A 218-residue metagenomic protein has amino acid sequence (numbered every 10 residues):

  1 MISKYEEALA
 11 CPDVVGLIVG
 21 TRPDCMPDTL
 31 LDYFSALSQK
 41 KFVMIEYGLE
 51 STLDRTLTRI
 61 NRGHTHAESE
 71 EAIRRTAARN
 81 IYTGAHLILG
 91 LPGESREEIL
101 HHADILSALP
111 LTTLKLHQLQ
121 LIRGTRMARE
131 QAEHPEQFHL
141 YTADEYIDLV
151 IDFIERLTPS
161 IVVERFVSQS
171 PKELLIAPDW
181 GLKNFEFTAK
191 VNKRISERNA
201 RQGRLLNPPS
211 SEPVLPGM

Functional and structural regions predicted by a protein language model:
M1-S3, D24, T29, E94-E97: Conserved glycine-rich "GG(E/T)P / GGGxP" loop and the immediately following alpha-helix in the radical SAM core
Y5-E6, C11-G16, T21, A103-T142: N-terminal/domain-start segments enriched in small and hydrophobic, helix-friendly residues, covering either
Y5-P12, D32-F42, R74-A78: Acidic (Asp/Glu)-rich catalytic clusters
C11-M26, F42-S69, T112-H117: Core AdoMet radical
L30, T58-R59, R96, R126-A128 (+1 more regions): Short, well-ordered secondary-structure micro-motifs
S35-L37, H64, H102-A103, A132-P135 (+1 more regions): Short, hinge-like loop/turn segments at secondary-structure boundaries
A67-M127, D144-Q169: Conserved C-terminal portion of the radical SAM core fold that forms the substrate/S-adenosylmethionine-binding
T113, Q120-M218: Auxiliary Fe-S-binding modules of radical SAM enzymes
